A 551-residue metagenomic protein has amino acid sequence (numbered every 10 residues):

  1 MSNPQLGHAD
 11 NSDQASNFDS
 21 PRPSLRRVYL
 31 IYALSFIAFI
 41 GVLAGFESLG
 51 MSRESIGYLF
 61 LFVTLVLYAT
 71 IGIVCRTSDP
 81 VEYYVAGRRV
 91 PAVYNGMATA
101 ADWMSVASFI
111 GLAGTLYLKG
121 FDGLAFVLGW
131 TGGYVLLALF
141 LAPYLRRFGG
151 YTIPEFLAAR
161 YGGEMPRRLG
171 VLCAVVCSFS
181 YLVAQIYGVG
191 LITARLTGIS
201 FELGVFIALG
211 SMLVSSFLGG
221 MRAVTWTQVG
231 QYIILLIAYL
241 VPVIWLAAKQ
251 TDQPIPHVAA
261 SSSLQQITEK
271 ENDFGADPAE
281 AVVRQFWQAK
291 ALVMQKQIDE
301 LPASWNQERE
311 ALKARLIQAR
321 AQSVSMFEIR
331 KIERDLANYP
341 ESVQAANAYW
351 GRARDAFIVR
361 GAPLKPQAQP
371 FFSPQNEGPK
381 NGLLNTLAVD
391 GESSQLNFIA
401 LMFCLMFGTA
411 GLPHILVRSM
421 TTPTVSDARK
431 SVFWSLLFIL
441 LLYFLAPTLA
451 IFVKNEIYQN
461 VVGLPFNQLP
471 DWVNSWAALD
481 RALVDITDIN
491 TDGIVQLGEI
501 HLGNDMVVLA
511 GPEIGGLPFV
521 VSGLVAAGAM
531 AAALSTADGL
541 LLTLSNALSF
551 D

Functional and structural regions predicted by a protein language model:
S2-D13, V66-V81, F140-P154, V214 (+5 more regions): Juxtamembrane interface elements at the cytosolic ends of transmembrane helices in multi-pass membrane proteins
S2-F109, G219, R334, E341 (+1 more regions): Membrane-interface "cap" regions at the ends of multi-pass membrane proteins
D13-R22, V42-M51, I71, T115-K119 (+5 more regions): Membrane-water interface regions at transmembrane-helix termini and the short interhelical loops of multi-pass membrane
N17-F36, A100-A101, F121-G219, I244 (+5 more regions): Helix-loop-helix module between adjacent transmembrane segments
N17-R22, G150-A158, M165, G219-G230 (+3 more regions): Hydrophobic, small-residue-rich membrane helices and short re-entrant helix-turn-helix hairpins that build
L43-S48, T70-R76, L182, I186 (+5 more regions): Hydrophobic alpha-helical segments and their helix-loop junctions in multi-pass secondary transporters
F46, T70, E82-G150, A303-N306 (+7 more regions): Membrane-interface helix-loop-helix modules in multi-pass membrane proteins
V90-V93, Y161-R168, T197-I207, G391-L396 (+2 more regions): Membrane-interfacial loop-to-helix junctions in multi-pass transporters
